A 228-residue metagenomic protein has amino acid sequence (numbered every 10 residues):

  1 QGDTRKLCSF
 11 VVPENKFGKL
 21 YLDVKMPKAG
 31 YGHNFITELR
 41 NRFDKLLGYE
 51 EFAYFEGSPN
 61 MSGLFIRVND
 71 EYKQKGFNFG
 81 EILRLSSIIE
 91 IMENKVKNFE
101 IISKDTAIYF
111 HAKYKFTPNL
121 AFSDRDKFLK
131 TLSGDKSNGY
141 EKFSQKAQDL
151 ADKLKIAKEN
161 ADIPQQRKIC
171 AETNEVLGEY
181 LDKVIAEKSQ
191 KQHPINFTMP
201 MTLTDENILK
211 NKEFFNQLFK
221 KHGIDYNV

Functional and structural regions predicted by a protein language model:
Q1-F10, F17: Intrinsic-disorder-driven secretion/translocation and chaperone-binding regions of pathogen effectors and toxins
Q1-R5, P27, E93, E100-V228: Terminal substrate-recognition subdomain of acyl/acetyltransferases
V11, L39, F43, E50 (+4 more regions): Hydrophobic, Leu/Ile/Phe/Ala-enriched alpha-helical segments that form helix-helix packing faces
P13-D70: A conserved beta-strand-loop-helix scaffold within acyl/acetyltransferase catalytic domains
E71-K73, P118: Short acidic, S/G/P-rich loop/turn micro-motifs used as interaction or catalytic elements
Q74-I89: Conserved acetyl-CoA-binding loop-helix of GNAT-fold acetyltransferases
F77, K97-N98: A generic secondary-structure micro-motif detector that highlights 1-2 residue hydrophobic/ambivalent hotspots embedded
